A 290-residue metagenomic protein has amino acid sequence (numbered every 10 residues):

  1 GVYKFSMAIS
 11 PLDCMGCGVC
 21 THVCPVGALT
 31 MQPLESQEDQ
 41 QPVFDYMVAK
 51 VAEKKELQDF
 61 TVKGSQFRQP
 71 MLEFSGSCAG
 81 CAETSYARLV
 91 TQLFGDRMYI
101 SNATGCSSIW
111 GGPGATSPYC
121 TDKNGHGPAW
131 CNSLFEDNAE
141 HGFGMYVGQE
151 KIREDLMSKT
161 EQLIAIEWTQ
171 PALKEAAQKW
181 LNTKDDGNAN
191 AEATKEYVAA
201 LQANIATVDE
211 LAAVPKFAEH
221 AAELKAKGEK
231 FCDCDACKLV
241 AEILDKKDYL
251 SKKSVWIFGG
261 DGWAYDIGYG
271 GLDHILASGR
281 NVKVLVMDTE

Functional and structural regions predicted by a protein language model:
G1-M7, L34-S65, Q69, R97 (+1 more regions): Ferredoxin-type iron-sulfur electron-transfer modules in oxidoreductases and energy-metabolism complexes
G1-V2, S6-S10, M15, V19-Q37 (+3 more regions): Iron-sulfur cluster-binding cysteine motifs and their immediate structural context in ferredoxin-like electron-transfer
V2-I9, Q66-S77, E136-G142, K253-I257: Glycine- and acidic
G64, L72-T104, S108-G114: N-terminal amphipathic, basic-rich helices that act as targeting or association modules
T84-L89, Y99, I109-T121, E196 (+1 more regions): Thiamine diphosphate
G112-E150, V286-E290: Mobile "lid/hinge" segments at catalytic clefts and subdomain interfaces of large enzymes
L134-A193, I243: N-terminal leader/propeptide and maturation segments of large enzyme subunits in energy/redox metabolism and hydrolases
P215-E242: Amphipathic alpha-helical binding modules
